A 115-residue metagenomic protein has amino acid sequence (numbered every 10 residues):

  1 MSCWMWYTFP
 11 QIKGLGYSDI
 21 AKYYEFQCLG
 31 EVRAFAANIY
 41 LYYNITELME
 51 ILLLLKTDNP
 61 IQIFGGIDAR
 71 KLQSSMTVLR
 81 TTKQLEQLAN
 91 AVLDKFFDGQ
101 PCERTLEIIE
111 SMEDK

Functional and structural regions predicted by a protein language model:
M1-L29: Hydrophobic/aromatic-rich, well-ordered segments within soluble, folded domains that form packed cores
S2, N59-Q62, C102: Secondary-structure junction/capping motif
M5, I63-I67, A91: Short coil/turn segments at secondary-structure boundaries
I20-R33, Q87-D98: Short alpha-helical "patches" and their helix-cap loops
G30-E31, L54, K115: Charge-rich, low-complexity amphipathic helices in intrinsically disordered tails/linkers adjacent to domains
A34-Q84: Mid-chain, well-packed structural core segment of small domains
T82-K115: Charged phosphate-binding loop/patch that engages nucleotide di/tri-phosphates or the phosphate backbone of nucleic
